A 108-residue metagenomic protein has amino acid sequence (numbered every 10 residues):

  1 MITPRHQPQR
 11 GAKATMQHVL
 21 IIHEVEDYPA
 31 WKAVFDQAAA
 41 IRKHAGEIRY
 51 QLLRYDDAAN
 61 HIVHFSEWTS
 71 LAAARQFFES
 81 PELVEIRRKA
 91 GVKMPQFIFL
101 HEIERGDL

Functional and structural regions predicted by a protein language model:
I2-E85, K89-L108: Short S/T/G/P-rich N-terminal loop/turn motif that feeds into the first structured element of a domain
